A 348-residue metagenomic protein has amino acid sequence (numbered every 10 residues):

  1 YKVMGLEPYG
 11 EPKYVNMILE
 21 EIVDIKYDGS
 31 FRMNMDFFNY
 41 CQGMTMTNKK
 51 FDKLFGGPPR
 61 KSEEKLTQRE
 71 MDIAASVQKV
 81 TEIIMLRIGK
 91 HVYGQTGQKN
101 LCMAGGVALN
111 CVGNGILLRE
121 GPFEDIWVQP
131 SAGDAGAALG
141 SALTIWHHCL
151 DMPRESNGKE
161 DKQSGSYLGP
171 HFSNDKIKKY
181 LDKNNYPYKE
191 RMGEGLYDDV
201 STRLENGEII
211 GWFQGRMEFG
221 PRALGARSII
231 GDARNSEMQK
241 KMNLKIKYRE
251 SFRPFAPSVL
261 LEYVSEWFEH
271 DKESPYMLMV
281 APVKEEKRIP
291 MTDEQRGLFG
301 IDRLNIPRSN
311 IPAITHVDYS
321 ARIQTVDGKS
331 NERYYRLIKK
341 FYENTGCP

Functional and structural regions predicted by a protein language model:
Y1-D52, G56-Q68, K90, Q98-N100 (+2 more regions): Flexible beta->alpha loop and helix N-cap segments adjacent to enzyme active/binding sites
S62-I88: Adenine-nucleotide phosphate-binding core of ATP-dependent small-molecule kinases
A104: Generic enzyme active-site microenvironment
V107: Active-site metal-binding loops of divalent metal-dependent hydrolases
